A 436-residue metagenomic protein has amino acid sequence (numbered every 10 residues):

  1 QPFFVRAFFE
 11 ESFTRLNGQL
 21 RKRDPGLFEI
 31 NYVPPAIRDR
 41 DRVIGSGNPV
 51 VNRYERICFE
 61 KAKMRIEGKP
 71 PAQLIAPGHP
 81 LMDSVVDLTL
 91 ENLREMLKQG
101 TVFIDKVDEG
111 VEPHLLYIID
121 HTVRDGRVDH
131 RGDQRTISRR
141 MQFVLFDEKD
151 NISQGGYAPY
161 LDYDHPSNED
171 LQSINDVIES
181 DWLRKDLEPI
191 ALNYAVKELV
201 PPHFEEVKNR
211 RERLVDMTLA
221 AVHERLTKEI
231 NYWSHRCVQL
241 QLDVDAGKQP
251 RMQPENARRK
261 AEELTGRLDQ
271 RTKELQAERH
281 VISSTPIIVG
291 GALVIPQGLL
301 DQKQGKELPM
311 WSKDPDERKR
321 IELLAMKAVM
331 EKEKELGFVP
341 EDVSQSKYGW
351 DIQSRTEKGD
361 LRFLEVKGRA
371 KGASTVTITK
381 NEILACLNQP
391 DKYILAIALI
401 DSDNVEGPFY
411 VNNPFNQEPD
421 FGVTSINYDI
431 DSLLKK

Functional and structural regions predicted by a protein language model:
Q1-V238: P-loop NTPase motor cores of the ASCE clade
F3-T14, L308-E341: Acidic-basic catalytic patches of nuclease active cores, encompassing PD-(D/E)XK and other metal-cofactor nuclease
G18-R23, G337-Y348: Short, well-structured beta-strand/strand-turn elements
F28-I30, V343-E357: Beta-rich nucleic-acid/ligand-interaction surfaces
L226-V244, L264, L268-R271, L275: Non-transmembrane amphipathic alpha-helical segments
R258-D314: Interdomain/boundary linker segments immediately adjacent to catalytic/signaling cores
L323-L324, L336-V339, V366-N416: Catalytic cores of nucleic-acid endonucleases
V329, E333, D351-S354, L361-A370: Conserved catalytic cores of phosphodiester-cleaving nucleases, focusing on short active-site segments
